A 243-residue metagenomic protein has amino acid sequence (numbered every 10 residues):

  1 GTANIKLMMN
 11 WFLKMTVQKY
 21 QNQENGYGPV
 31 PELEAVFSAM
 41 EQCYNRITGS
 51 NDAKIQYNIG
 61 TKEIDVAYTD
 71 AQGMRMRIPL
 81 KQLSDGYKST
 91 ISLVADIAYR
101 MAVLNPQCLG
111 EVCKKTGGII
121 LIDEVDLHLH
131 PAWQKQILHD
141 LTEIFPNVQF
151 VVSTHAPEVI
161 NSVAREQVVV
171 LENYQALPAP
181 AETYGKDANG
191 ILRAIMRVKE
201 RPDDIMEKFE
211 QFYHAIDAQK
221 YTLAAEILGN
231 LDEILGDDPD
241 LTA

Functional and structural regions predicted by a protein language model:
G1-I47, L192, E207-F209: Coupling/switch segment of ABC-type P-loop NTPase heads
E32-A39, S89, W133, D204 (+1 more regions): Soluble or luminal CAZymes and related metallo-dependent hydrolases
M40-N51, I97, M101, L141: Hydrophobic, Leu/Ile/Phe/Ala-enriched alpha-helical segments that form helix-helix packing faces
S50-A67: Long, charged, glycine-rich C-terminal linkers/tails
E63-E200: Switch/communication elements of ASCE P-loop NTPase nucleotide-binding domains
A176, P180-A243: Acidic, Mg2+-coordinating catalytic modules of nucleic-acid enzymes
